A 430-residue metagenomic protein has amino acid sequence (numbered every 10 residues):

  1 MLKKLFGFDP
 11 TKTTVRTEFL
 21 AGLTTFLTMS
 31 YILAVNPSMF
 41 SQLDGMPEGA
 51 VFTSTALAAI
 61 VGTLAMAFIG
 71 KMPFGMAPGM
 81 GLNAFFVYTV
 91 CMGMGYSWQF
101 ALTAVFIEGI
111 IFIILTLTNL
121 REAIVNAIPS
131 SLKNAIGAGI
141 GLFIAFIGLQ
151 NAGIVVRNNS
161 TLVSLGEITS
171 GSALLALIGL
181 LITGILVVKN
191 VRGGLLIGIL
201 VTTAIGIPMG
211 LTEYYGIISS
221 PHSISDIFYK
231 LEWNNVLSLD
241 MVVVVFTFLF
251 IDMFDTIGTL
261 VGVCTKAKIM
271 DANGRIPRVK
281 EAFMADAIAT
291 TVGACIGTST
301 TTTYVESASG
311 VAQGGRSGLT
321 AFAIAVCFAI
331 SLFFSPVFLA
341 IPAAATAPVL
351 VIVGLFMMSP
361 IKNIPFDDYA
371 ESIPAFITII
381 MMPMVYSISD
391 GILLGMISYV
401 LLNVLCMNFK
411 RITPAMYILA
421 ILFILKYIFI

Functional and structural regions predicted by a protein language model:
M1-A50, V163-L165, I197-K280, I421-L425: Helix-loop-helix hairpins and the membrane-proximal interhelical loops of multi-pass alpha-helical transport proteins
L2-N36, A58, P78-Y88, M92-I140 (+1 more regions): Helix-loop-helix junctions within the multi-pass membrane cores of secondary transporters/permeases
F19, M39, I124, G193 (+3 more regions): Residue-level signature of catalytic and energy-coupling elements of molecular machines, predominantly ATP/GTP-dependent
S38-A50, T89-F100, L239-V242, A340-P342 (+1 more regions): Helix-coil boundary and interhelical linker segments in multi-pass alpha-helical membrane proteins
D44-L64: Loop-to-helix transition at the N-terminal end of transmembrane alpha-helices
G62-G75, G184-N190, F248-D255, D286-I296 (+3 more regions): Transmembrane alpha-helix interface/packing and boundary motifs in multi-pass membrane proteins, characterized by
M94-P208, T212, F322-I430: Membrane-embedded alpha-helical modules
